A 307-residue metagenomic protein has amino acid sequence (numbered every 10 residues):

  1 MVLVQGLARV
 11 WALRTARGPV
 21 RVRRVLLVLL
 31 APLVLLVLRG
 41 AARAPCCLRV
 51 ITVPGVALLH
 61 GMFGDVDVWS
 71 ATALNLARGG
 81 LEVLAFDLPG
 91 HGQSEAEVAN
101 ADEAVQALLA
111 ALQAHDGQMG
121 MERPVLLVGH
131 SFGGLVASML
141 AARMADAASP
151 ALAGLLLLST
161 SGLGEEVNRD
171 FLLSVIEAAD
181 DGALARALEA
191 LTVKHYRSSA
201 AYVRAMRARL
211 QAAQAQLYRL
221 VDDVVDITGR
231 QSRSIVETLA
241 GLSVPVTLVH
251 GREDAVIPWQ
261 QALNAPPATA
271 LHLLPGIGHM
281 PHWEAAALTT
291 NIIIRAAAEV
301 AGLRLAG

Functional and structural regions predicted by a protein language model:
M1-G55, R78-L81, V193, A298-G307: Alpha/beta-hydrolase fold catalytic core
G18, L30, E166, D181-G241: Conserved alpha/beta-hydrolase catalytic His-Asp/Glu region
I51-Q93: Conserved HGGG/HGGXW glycine-rich cap/lid loop of the alpha/beta-hydrolase fold
A85-V128: Active-site loop/oxyanion-hole signature of alpha/beta-hydrolase fold enzymes
A142, L152-G182: Flexible "cap/lid" loop of the alpha/beta hydrolase fold
L242, L248-H250, D254: Short beta-strand/loop motif that positions the catalytic acidic residue of the alpha/beta-hydrolase fold
R252-I257, H279: Acidic catalytic loop of the alpha/beta-hydrolase fold
I277-T290: Catalytic histidine-centered segment of alpha/beta-hydrolase-like enzymes
